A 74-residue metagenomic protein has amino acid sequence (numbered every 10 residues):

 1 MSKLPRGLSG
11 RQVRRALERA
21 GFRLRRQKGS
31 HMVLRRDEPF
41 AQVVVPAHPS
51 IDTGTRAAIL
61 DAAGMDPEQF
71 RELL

Functional and structural regions predicted by a protein language model:
M1-Q27, H31-L74: Basic nucleic-acid-binding interfaces
